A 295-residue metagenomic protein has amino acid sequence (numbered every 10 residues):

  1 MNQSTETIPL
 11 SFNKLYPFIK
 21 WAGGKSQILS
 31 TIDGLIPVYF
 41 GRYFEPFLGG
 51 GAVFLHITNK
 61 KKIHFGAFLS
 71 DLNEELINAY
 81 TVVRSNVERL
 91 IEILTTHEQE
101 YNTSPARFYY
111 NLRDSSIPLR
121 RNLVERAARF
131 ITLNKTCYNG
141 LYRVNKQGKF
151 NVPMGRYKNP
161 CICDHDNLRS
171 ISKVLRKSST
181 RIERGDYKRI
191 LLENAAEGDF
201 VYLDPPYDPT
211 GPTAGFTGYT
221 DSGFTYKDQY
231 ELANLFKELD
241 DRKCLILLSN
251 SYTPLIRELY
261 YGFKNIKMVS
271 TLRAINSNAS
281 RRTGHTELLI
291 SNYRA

Functional and structural regions predicted by a protein language model:
N2-T31, N86-Y202, P206-F216, E231 (+1 more regions): SAM-dependent nucleic-acid methyltransferase catalytic core
G34, Y39-I117, K158-I162: SAM cofactor-binding core of SAM-dependent methyltransferases, primarily the Rossmann-like beta-alpha-beta module
F40-Y43, H64-G66, K177-T180, D240-I246: Short active-site oxyanion
L48, E74, R189, Y207 (+1 more regions): Short, glycine/acidic-enriched loop or turn micro-motifs at the edges of active sites
G49, L168, S251-P254, R294: Short, polar loop motifs at secondary-structure junctions
T132, L289-N292: Short, well-ordered beta-strand micro-motif
E197-H285, L289: Conserved acidic-Pro-Pro-aromatic motif
